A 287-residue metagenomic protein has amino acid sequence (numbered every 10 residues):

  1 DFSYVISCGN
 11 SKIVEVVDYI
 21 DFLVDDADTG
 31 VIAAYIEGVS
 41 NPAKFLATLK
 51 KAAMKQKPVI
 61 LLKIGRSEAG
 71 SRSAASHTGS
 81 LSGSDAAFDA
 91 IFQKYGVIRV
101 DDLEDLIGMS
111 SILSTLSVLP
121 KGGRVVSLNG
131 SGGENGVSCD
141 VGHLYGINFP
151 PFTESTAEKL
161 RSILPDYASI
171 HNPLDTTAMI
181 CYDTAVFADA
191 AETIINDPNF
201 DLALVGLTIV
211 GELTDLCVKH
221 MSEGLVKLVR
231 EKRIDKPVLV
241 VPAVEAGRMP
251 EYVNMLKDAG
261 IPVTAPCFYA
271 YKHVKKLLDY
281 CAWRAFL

Functional and structural regions predicted by a protein language model:
D1-L287: Catalytic-core regions of core metabolic enzymes, especially those transforming organic acids/acyl-group intermediates
